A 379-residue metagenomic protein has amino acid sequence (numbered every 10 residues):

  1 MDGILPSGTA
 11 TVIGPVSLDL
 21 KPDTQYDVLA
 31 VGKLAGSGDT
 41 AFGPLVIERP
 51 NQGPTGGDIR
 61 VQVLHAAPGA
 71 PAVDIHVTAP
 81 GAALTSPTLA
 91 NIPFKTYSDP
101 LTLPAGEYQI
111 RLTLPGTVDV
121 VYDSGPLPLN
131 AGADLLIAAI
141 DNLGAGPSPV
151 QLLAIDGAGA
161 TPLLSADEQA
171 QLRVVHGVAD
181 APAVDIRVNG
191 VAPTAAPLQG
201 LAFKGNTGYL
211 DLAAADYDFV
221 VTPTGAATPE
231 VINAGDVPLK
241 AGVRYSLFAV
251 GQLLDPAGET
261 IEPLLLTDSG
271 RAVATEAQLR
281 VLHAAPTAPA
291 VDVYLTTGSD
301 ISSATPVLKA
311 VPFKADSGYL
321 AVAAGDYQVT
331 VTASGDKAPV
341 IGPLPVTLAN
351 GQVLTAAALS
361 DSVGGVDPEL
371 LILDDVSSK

Functional and structural regions predicted by a protein language model:
M1-K379: Intrinsically disordered, low-complexity polar regions and short flexible loop motifs
